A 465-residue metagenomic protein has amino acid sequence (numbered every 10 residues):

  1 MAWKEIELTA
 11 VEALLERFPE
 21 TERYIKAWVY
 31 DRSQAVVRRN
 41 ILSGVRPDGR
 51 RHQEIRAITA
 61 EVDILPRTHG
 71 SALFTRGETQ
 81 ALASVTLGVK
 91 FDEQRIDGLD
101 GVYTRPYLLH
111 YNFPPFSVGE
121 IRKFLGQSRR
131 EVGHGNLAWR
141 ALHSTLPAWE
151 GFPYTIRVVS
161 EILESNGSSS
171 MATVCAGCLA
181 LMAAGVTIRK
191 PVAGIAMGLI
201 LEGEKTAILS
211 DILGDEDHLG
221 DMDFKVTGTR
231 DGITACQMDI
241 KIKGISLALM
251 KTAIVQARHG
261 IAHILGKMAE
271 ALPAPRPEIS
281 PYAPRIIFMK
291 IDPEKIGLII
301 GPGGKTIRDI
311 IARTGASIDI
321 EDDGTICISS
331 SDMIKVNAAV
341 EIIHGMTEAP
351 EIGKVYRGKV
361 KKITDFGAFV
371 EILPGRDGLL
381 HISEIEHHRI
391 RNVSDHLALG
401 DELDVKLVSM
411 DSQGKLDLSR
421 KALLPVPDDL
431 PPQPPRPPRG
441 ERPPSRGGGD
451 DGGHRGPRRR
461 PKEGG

Functional and structural regions predicted by a protein language model:
M1, L181-P277: Mobile "lid/hinge" segments at catalytic clefts and subdomain interfaces of large enzymes
M1-Y103, P284-L298, T306, R313-T314: Extended amphipathic alpha-helical scaffolds
A10-L14, V158-S160, E164, C236-K241 (+2 more regions): Short, hydrophobic beta-strand segments
E20-K26, L42-H52, T145-T155, T187-V192 (+2 more regions): Flexible, glycine/charged-enriched surface loops at secondary-structure junctions
I64, H69-Y154, G232-I242, M250-K251: Glycine-rich, flexible beta-strand/loop modules in the N-terminal catalytic cores of phosphate-handling
V89, P114-G119, W139-F152, V158 (+7 more regions): Conserved helix-loop functional segments at active or binding sites
H110-V118, W149-P153, T227-G232, K243 (+3 more regions): Flexible hinge/switch segments at interdomain interfaces of large molecular machines
Y282-I286, P293-G465: Single-stranded RNA-binding regions, centering on S1/OB-family and related RNA-binding modules
